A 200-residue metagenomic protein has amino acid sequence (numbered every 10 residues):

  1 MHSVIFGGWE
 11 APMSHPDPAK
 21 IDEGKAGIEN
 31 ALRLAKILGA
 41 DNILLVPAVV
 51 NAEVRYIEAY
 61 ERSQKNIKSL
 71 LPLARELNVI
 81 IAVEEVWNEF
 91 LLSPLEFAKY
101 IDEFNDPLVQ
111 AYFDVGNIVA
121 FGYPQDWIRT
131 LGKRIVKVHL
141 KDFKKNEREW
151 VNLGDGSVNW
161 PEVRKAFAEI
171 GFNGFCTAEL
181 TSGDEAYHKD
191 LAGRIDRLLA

Functional and structural regions predicted by a protein language model:
M1, R33-A40, S63-K68, I128-I135 (+1 more regions): Short, functional N-terminal and low-complexity linear motifs
M1-F6, I43-L45, I81-V83, V109-F113 (+2 more regions): Hydrophobic faces of well-ordered beta-strands that scaffold small-molecule active sites in alpha/beta enzyme cores
G7-G8, K144: Flexible loop/hinge segments that line or gate small-molecule binding clefts
E10-F113, I118-A120: Active-site acidic/histidine proton-transfer and metal-coordination neighborhood in alpha/beta enzyme cores
P94-Q110, N117-A200: Histidine-acidic metal/acid-base catalytic patches
